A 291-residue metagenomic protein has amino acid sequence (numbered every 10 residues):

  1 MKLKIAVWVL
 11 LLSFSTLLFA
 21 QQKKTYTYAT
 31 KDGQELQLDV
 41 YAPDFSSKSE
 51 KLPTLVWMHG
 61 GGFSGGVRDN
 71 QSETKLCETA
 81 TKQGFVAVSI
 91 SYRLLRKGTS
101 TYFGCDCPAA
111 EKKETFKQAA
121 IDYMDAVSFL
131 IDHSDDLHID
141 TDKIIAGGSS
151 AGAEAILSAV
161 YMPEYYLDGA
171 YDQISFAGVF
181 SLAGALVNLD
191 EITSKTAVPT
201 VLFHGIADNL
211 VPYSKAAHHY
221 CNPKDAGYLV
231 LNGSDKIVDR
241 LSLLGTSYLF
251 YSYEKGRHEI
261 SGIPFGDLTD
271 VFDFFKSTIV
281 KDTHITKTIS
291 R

Functional and structural regions predicted by a protein language model:
M1-Q22: Bacterial Sec-dependent N-terminal signal peptides
A20-E50: N-terminal cap/lid segment of alpha/beta-hydrolase-fold proteins
S46-L52, W57-S100, N188-L189, N209-P212: Short substrate-entry loop that stabilizes the transition state in hydrolases
Q83, V127-T196: Primarily recognizes the serine-hydrolase "nucleophile elbow" in alpha/beta-hydrolase and SGNH/GDSL folds
S91, G147-S149, F180-A183, F203-H204 (+1 more regions): Alpha/beta-hydrolase-fold catalytic nucleophile elbow
C107-D135: Alpha/beta-hydrolase active-site loop
G169-L244: The feature captures the conserved acid-bearing segment of alpha/beta-hydrolase catalytic domains
D235-R291: C-terminal catalytic histidine-bearing segment of alpha/beta-hydrolase fold enzymes
